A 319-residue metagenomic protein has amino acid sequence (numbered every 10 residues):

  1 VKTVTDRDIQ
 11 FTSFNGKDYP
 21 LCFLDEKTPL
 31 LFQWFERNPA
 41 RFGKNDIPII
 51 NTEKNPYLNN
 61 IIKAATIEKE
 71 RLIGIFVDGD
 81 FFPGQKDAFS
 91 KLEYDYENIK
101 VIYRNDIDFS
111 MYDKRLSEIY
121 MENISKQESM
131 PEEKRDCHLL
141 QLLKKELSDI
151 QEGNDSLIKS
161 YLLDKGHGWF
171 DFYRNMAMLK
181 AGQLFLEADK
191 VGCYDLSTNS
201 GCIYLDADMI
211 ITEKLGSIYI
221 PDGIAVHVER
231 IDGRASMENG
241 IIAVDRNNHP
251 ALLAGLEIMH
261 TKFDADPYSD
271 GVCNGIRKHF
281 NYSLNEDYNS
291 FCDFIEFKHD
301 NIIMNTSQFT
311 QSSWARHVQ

Functional and structural regions predicted by a protein language model:
V1, T28, Q183-D189: Solvent-exposed, well-ordered amphipathic alpha-helical segments that flank/support binding or catalytic loops
V1-F172, N199-Q319: Glycosyltransferase-associated regions of secretory-pathway enzymes, highlighting luminal stem/catalytic domains
I107-M111, L179-A188: Short regulatory "switch" loops immediately downstream of catalytic or recognition motifs within protein catalytic
F172-L184, L196-S197: Active-site SXXK
L184-C193, G201-D208: Short beta-strand-to-loop acidic/aromatic patch adjacent to the donor-nucleotide binding site
